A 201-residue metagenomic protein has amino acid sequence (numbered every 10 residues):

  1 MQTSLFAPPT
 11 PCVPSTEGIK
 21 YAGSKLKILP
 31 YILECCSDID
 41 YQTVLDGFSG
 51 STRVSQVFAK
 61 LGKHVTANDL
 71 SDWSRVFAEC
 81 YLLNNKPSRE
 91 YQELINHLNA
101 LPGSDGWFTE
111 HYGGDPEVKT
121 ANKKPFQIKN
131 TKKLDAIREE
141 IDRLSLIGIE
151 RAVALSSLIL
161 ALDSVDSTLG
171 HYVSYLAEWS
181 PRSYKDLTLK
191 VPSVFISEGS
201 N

Functional and structural regions predicted by a protein language model:
M1-F48, R53-K60, R75-F77, N84: S-adenosyl-L-methionine
G18-A22, F48, N68, K124 (+1 more regions): Short, charged/polar micro-motifs that form catalytic or ligand-binding hotspots
H64, L70-I196: Class I S-adenosyl-L-methionine-dependent methyltransferase module
S200-N201: Flexible, glycine/threonine-enriched loop-and-boundary segments that flank and lead into catalytic domains of large
